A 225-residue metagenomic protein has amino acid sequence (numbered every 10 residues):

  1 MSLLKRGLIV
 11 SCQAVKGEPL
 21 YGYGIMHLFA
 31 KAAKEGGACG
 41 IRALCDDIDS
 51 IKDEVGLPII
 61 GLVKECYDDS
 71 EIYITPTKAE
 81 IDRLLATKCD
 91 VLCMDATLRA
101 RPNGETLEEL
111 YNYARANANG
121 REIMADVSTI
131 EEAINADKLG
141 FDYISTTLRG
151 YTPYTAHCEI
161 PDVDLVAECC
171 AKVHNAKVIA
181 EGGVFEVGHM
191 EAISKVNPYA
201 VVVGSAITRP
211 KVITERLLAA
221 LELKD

Functional and structural regions predicted by a protein language model:
M1-A86, N117-I123, E131-L139, T208 (+1 more regions): Conserved N-terminal beta1-alpha1 strand-loop-helix module at the mouth
R6-C12, I41, I59-V63, L92-M94 (+4 more regions): Hydrophobic faces of well-ordered beta-strands that scaffold small-molecule active sites in alpha/beta enzyme cores
Q13-V15, Y67, T87-R101, Y143-A156 (+1 more regions): Glycine-rich phosphate-binding active-site loops on the catalytic face of alpha/beta enzymes
A38-D46, Y73, I81-L84, D90-G104 (+4 more regions): Catalytic beta/alpha-barrel core
V55-I60, T87-V91, N117-G120, K138-S145 (+3 more regions): Glycine-enriched alpha-helix->loop->beta-strand junction motifs that scaffold or abut catalytic
L107-A116, S128-I130, D137-T146, H157-N175 (+1 more regions): Short loop-to-alpha-helix "cap/lid" segments that border enzyme active sites across diverse enzyme classes
C158-E159, V163-C169, A206-D225: C-terminal helical cap(s) of enzyme catalytic domains, especially alpha/beta-barrels
V163-A171, A176-E191, V196, A200-G204 (+1 more regions): Catalytic alpha/beta core domains of metabolic enzymes, predominantly
